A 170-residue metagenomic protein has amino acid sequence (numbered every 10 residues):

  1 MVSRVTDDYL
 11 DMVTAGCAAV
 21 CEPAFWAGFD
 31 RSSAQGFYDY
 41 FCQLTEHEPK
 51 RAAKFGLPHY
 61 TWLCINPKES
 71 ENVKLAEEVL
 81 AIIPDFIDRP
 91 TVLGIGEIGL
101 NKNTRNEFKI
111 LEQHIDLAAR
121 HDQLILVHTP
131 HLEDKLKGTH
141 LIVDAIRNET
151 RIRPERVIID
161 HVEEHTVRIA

Functional and structural regions predicted by a protein language model:
M1-A145, E149-H161, H165-R168: Mid-domain alpha/beta scaffold segments of enzyme catalytic cores
